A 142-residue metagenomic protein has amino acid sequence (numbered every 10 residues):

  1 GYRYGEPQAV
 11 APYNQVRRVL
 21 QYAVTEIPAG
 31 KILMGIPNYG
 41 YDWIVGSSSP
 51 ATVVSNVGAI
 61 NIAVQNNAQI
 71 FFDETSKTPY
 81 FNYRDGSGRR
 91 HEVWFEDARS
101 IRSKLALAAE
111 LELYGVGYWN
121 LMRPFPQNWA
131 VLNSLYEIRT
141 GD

Functional and structural regions predicted by a protein language model:
G1-A9: Aromatic- and acid-rich polysaccharide-binding/catalytic face of secreted or lumenal carbohydrate-active enzymes
A9-V16, W94-I101, N128: Solvent-exposed, acidic/flexible segments
V10-A29: Catalytic-core region of carbohydrate-active enzymes that cleave or remodel glycosidic bonds
Y22-E26, S103, L107-E110: A generic secondary-structure signal
I27-L33, L111-V116: Loop/turn elements at helix/coil->beta-strand transitions in domains of secreted/extracellular proteins
L33-L107, N133-D142: Glycan-binding loop/region signatures in secreted carbohydrate-active enzymes
Y41-D42, R123-Q127: Flexible loop/turn segments at secondary-structure boundaries
